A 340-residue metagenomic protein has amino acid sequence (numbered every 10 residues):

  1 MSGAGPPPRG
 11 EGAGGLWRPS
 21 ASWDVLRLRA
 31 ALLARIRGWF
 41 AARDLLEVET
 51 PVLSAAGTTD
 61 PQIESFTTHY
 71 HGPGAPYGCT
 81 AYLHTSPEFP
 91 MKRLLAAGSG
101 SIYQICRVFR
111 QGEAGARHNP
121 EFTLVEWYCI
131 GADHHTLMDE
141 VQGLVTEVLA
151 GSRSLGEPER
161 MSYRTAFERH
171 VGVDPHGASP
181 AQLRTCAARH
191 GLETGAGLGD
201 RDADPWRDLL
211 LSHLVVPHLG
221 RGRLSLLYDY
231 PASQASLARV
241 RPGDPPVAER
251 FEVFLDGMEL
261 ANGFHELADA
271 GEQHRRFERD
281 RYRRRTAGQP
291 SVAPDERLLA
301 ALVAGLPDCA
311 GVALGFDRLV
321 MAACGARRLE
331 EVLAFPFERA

Functional and structural regions predicted by a protein language model:
S2-T136, T194-G195, V216, M321: Class II aminoacyl-tRNA synthetase-like tRNA-binding/catalytic domains
L26-A30, A34, A42, E47 (+15 more regions): Conserved structured core elements
Q62, Y77-C79, S99, H118-L124 (+6 more regions): A generic structural signal for well-ordered coil/turn residues at beta-strand boundaries that shape enzyme active-site
M138-V148: Short amphipathic C-terminal alpha-helix that caps PH/PH-like domains
E147-M258, R279-L306: Metal-assisted phosphate- and nucleotidyl-transfer catalytic regions
A270-A340: Active-site pocket scaffolds in enzymes
